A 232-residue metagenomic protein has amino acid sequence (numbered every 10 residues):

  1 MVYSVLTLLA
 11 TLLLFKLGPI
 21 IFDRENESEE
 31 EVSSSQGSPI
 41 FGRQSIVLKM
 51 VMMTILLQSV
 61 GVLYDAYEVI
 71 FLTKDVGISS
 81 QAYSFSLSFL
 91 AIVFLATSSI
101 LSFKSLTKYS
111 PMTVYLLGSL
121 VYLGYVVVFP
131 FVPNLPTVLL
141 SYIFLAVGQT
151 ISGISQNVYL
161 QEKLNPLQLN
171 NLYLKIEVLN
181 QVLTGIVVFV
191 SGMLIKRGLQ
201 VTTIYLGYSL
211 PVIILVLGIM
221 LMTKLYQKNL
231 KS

Functional and structural regions predicted by a protein language model:
M1, V5, P39-A96: A single, central transmembrane helix in multi-pass transporters
Y3-L6, A10-E29, L221-S232: Helix-loop junctions on the cytosolic side of multi-pass membrane transporters, especially the intracellular loop
L8, Q58-S59, V178, I213: A short structural micro-motif
I20-V51: Juxtamembrane intracellular "pre-TM" segments in multi-pass secondary transporters
S33-S34, E68, Q156: Activation loop
G37-P39, E68, P111, V201: Acidic, amphipathic alpha-helical patches
V76-S232: C-terminal transmembrane bundle of multi-pass solute transporters/carriers
